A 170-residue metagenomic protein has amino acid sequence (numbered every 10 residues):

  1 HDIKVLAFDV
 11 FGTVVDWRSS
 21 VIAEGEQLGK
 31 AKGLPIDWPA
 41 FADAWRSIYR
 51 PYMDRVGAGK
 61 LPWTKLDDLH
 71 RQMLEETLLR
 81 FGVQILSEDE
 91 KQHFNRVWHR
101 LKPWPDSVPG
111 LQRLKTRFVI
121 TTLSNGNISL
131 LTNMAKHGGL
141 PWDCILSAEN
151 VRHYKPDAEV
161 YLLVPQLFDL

Functional and structural regions predicted by a protein language model:
H1-L6, R18, Q112, G126-L170: Asp-based, Mg2+/Mn2+-dependent phosphohydrolase catalytic module
H1-P105: N-terminal helical cap/lid subdomain that shapes the substrate entry/recognition surface in HAD-like hydrolases
V10-T13, D43, P51, I120 (+4 more regions): Intrinsically disordered, low-complexity regions enriched in small/polar residues
A23, Q27, Q72, E76 (+6 more regions): Residue-level signal for well-ordered alpha-helical scaffold segments within enzymatic catalytic domains
K30-G33, L79-V83, V119, K136-G139 (+1 more regions): Residue-level recognition of short, structured coil/turn motifs that connect secondary structure elements
T64-E76, I85-Q92, K115-S124, H137-L140 (+1 more regions): Short, surface-exposed, charge-dense and proline/glycine-enriched linear segments
E88-H137, I145-A148: Substrate-recognition element of Asp-dependent hydrolases with the DxDx(T/V) motif
